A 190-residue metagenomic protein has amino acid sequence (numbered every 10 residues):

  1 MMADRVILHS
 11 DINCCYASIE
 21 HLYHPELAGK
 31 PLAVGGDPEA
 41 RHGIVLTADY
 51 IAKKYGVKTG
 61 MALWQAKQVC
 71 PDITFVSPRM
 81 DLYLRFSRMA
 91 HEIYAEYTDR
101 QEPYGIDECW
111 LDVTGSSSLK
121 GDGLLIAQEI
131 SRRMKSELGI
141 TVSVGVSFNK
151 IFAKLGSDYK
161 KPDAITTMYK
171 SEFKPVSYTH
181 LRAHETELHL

Functional and structural regions predicted by a protein language model:
M1-R182: Gly/Gly-Pro- and Ser/Thr-rich, intrinsically disordered tail segments characteristic of DNA damage-repair and tolerance
H180-A183, E187-L190: Single conserved hydrophobic/aromatic residue that forms the stacking wall/gate of nucleotide- or nucleobase-binding
